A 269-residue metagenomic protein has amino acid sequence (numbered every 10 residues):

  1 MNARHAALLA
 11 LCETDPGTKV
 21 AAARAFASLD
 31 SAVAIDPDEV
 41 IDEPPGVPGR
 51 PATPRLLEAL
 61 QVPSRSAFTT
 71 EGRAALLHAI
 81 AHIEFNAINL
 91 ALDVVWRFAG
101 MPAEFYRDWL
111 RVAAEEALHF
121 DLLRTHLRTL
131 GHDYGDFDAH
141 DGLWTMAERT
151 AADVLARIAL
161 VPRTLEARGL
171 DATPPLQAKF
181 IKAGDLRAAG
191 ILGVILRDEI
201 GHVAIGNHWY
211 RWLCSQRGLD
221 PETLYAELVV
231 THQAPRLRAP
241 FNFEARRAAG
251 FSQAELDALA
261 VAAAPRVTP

Functional and structural regions predicted by a protein language model:
M1-P269: Non-heme di-metal
